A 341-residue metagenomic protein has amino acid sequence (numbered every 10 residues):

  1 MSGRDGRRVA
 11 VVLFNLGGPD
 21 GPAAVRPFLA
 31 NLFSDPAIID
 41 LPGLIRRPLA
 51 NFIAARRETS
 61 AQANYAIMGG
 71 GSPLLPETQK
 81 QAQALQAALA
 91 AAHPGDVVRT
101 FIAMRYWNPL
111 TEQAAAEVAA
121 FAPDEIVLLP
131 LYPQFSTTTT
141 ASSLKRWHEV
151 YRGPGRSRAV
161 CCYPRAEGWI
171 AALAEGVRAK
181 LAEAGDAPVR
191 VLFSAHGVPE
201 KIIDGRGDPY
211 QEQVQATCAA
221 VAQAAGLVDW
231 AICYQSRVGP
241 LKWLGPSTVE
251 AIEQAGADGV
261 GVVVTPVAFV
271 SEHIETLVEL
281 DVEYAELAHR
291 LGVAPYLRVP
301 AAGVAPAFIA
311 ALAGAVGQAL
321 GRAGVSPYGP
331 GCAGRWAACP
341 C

Functional and structural regions predicted by a protein language model:
S2-C341: Active-site-proximal alpha-helix that buttresses catalytic centers in soluble enzyme cores
